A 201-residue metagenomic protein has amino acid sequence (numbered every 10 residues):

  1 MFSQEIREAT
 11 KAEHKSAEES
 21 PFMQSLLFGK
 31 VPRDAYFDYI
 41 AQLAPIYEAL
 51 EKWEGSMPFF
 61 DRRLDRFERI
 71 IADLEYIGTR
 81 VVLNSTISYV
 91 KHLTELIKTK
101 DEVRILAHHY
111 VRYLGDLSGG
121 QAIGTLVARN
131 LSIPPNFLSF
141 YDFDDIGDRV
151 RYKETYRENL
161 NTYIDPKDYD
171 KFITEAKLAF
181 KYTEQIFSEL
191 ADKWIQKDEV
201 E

Functional and structural regions predicted by a protein language model:
M1-E201: Metal- and O2-centered redox machinery and metal/ROS homeostasis
